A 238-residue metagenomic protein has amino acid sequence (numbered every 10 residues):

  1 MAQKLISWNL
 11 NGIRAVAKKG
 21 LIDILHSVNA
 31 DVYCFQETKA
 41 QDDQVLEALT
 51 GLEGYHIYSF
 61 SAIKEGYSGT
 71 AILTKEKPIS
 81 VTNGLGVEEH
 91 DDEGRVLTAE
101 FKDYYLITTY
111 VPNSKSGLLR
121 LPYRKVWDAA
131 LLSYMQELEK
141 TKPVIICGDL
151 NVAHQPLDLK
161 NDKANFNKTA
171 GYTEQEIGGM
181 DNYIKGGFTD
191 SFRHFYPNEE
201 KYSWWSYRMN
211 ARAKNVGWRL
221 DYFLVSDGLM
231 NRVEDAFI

Functional and structural regions predicted by a protein language model:
M1-L52, H56, A62-S68: N-terminal, active-site-proximal structural segment of metallo-dependent hydrolase catalytic domains
Q3-N11, D103-K115, C147: Active-site-proximal beta-strand elements of phosphoester/diester hydrolases
N9, L25-D43, L106, M135-P156 (+2 more regions): Active-site beta-strand/loop signature of hydrolases that rely on acidic residues for catalysis
K18-K19, E93, I177: Structural motif corresponding to alpha-helix initiation and N-cap regions
S27, D42, V81-L85, P156-I238: Metal-dependent phosphoester-hydrolase catalytic domains
K39, Q44-S114: Structured beta-strand-rich core segments of catalytic domains in phosphoester-bond hydrolases
G86-V87, P112-D128, A164-K168: Surface-exposed cleft-lining segments at the edges of enzyme active sites
L121-T141: A long, amphipathic alpha-helix that forms part of the scaffold/cap immediately adjacent to metal-dependent active
